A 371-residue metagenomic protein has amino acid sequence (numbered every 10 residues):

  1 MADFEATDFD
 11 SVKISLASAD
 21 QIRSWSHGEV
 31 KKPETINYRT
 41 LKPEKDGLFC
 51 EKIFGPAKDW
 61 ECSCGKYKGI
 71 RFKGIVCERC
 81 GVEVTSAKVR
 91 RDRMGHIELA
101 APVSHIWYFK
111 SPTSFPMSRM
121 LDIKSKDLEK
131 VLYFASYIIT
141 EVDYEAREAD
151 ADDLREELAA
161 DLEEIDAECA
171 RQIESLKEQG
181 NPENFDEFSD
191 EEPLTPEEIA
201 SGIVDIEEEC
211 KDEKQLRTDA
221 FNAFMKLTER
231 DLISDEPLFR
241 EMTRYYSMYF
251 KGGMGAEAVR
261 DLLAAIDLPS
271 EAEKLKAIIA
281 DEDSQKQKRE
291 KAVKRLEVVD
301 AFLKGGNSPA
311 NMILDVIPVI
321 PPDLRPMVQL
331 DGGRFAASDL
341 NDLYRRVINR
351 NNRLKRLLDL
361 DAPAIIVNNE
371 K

Functional and structural regions predicted by a protein language model:
M1-K371: Extended, highly charged clamp/arch subdomains and adjacent linkers that form or line substrate-binding channels
